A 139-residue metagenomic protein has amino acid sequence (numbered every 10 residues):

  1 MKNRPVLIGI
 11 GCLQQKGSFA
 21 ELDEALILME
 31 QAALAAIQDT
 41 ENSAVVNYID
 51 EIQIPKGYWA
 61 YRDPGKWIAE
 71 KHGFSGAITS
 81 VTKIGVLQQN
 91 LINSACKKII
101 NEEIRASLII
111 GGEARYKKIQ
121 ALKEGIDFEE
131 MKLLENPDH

Functional and structural regions predicted by a protein language model:
M1-S80, C96-I104, L108-H139: Conserved "HGTGT" condensation-loop signature of ketosynthase/thiolase-family condensing enzymes that catalyze
G85-Q89, A114-K117: Short gly/pro/ser/thr-enriched loop/turn and capping motifs at secondary-structure boundaries
Q89-K97: Conserved phosphate-binding catalytic cores of ATP/NTP-utilizing and phosphoryl-transfer enzymes
